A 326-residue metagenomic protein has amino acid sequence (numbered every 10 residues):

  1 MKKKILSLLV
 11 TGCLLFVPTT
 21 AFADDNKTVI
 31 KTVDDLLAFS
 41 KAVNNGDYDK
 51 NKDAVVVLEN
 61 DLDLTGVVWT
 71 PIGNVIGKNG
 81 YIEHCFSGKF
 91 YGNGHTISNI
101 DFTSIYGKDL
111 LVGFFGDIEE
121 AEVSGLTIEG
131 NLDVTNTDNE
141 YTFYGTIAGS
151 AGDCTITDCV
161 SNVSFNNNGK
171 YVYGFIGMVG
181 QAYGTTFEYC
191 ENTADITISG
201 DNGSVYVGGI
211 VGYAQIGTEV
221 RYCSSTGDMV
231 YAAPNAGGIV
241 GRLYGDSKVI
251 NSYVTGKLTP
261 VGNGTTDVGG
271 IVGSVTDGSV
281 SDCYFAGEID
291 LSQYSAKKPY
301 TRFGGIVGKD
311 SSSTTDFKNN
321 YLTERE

Functional and structural regions predicted by a protein language model:
K4-F22: Sec-dependent N-terminal signal peptides of Gram-positive bacterial secreted proteins and lipoproteins
F22-E326: Surface-exposed repetitive/solenoidal architectures
